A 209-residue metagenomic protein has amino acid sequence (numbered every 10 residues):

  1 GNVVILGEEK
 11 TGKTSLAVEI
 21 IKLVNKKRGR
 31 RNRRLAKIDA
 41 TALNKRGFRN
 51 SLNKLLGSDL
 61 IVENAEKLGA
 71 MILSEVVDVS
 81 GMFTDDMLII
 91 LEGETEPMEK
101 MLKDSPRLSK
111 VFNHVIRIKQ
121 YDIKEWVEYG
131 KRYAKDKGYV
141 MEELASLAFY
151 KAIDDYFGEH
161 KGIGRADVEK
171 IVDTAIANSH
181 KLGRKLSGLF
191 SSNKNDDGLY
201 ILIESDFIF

Functional and structural regions predicted by a protein language model:
N2-N32: Walker A/P-loop
T11, L23, A42-N44, E66-L68 (+2 more regions): Conserved nucleotide-binding/hydrolysis micro-motifs of P-loop NTPases
L23-L55: AAA+/P-loop NTPase substrate/partner-engagement loops
R31-R34, G57, F83-M87, L108-H114: Short glycine-/polar-rich loops that comprise or flank the Walker A/P-loop and associated switch/sensor motifs
L43-M82: Conserved alpha-helical scaffold flanking the Walker A/P-loop in AAA+ ATPase domains
L68-S109: Conserved catalytic/switch belt of AAA+ P-loop NTPases
K103-Y121: A short helix-turn-beta junction within AAA+ P-loop NTPase domains corresponding to the substrate/partner-engaging
I116, Q120, W126-L199: Conserved AAA+ ATPase small/helical "lid" subdomain
